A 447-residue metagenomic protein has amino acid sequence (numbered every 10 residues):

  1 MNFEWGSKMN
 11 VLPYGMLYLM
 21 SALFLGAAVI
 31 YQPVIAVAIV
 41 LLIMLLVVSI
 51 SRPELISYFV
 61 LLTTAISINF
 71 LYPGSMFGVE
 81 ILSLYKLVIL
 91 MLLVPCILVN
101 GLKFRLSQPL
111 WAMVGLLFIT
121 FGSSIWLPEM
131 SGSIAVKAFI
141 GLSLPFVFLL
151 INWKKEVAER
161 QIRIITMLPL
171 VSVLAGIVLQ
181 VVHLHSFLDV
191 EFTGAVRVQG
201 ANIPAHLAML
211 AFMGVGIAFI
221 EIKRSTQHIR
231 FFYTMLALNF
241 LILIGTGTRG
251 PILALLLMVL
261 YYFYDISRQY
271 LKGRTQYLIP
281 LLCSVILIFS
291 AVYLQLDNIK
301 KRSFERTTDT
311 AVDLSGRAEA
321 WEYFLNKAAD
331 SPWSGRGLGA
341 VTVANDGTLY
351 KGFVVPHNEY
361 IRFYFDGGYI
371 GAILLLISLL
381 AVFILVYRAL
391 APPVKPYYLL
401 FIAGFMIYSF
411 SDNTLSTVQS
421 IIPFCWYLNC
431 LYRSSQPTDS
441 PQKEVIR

Functional and structural regions predicted by a protein language model:
M1-P13, R224-S225, R388-P393, N413 (+1 more regions): A juxtamembrane structural motif centered on a specific transmembrane helix
N2-L98, G122-W126, F405: N-terminal signal-anchor transmembrane segment
M20-L25, V47, G216-I217, Y397-Y408 (+1 more regions): Transmembrane alpha-helices of multi-pass inner-membrane enzymes
L42, F118-G122, E159-L188, A201-S267: Alpha-helical transmembrane segments of multi-pass inner-membrane proteins
L82-L93, Q108-F121, P128-N152, I164: Aromatic-anchored transmembrane helix interface
F192-R197, Y277, F289-Y323, V343-D346: Flexible juxtamembrane loops connecting transmembrane helices in multi-pass membrane enzymes that build or modify
R274-T275, G367-M406: Hydrophobic transmembrane alpha-helices and their immediate junctions
R306-G367: Long extracytoplasmic/lumenal interhelical loops at the membrane interface of multi-pass membrane proteins
